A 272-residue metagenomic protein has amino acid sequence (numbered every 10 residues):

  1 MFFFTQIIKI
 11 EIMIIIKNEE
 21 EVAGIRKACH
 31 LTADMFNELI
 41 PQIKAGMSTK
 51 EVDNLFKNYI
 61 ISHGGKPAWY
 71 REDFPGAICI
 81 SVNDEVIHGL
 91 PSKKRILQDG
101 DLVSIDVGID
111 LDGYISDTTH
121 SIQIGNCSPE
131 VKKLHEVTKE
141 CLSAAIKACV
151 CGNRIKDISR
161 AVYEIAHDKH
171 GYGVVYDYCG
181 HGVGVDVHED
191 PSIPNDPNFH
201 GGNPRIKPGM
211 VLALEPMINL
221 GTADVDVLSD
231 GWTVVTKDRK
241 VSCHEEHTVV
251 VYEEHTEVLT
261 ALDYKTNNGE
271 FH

Functional and structural regions predicted by a protein language model:
F4-H272: Active-site neighborhoods and metal-handling regions in enzymes and metal-associated proteins
